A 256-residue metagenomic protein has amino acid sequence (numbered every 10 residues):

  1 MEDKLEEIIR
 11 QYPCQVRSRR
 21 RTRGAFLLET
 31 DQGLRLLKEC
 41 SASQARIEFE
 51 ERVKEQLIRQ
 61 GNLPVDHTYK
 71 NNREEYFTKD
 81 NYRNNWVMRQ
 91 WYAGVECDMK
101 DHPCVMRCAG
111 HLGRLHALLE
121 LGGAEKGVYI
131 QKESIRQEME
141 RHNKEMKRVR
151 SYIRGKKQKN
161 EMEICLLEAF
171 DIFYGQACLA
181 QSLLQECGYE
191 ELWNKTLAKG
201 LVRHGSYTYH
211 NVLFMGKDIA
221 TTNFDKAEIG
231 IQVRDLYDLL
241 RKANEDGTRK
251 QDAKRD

Functional and structural regions predicted by a protein language model:
M1-D3, I8, V16, K54 (+7 more regions): Gram-positive cell-envelope targeting signals
E2-D31, N71: ATP-binding glycine-rich phosphate-binding loop
L27, T68, L183-L236: Active-site acidic catalytic loop and adjacent metal/ATP-binding pocket of ATP-dependent phosphoryl transfer enzymes
L28, F77-N81, G230: Short glycine-biased active-site loop of nucleotidyltransferases that positions the nucleotide triphosphate and helps
G33-G127: ATP-binding pocket architecture of kinase catalytic cores
K38, K126-V202: ATP-dependent phospho-/nucleotidyl transfer catalytic cores
H116-E120, D171, K195-A198, D235: Long amphipathic alpha-helical coiled-coil segments
V233-D256: Active-site activation/catalytic loop segments of kinase-like enzymes and analogous catalytic loops in related
